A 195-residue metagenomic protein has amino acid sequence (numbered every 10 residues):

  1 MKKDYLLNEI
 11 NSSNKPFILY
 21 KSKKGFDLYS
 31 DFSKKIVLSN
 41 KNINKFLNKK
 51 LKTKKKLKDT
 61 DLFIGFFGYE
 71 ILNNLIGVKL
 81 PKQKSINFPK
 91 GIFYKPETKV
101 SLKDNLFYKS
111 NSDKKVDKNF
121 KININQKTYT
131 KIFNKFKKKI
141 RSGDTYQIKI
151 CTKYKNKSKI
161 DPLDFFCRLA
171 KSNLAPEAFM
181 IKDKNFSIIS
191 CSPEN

Functional and structural regions predicted by a protein language model:
M1-N195: Extended alpha-helical targeting/anchoring segments, especially N-terminal organellar/secretory targeting helices
